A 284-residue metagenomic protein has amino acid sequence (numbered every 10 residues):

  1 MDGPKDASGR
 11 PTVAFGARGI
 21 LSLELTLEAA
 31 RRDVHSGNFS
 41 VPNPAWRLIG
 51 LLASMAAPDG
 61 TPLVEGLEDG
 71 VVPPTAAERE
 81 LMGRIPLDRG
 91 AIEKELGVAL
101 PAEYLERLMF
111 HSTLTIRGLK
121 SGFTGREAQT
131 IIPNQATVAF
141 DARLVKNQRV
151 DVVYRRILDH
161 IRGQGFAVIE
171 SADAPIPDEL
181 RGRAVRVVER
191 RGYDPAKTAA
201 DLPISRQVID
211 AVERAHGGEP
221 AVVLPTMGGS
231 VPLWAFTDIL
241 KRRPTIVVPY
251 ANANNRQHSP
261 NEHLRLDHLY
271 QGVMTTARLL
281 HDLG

Functional and structural regions predicted by a protein language model:
M1-G16, G284: Acidic/histidine-rich catalytic neighborhood of metal-dependent amide-processing enzymes
P4-D6, A30-R32, S121-T124, R143-N147 (+4 more regions): Short, glycine-/Ser/Thr-/acidic-enriched flexible segments
D6, F15-R18, S22, E28 (+3 more regions): Acidic-enriched catalytic cores of C-N bond-cleaving enzymes acting on peptides and small amides
E24-E28, D33, L48, A128 (+3 more regions): Zn-dependent metallopeptidase/amidohydrolase metal-coordination segment
R47, L51-P58, R156-V168, P203 (+3 more regions): Generic non-transmembrane alpha-helical segments
P74-M82, Q129, Y193-I204, L233-I239: Short glycine/threonine-rich loop-to-helix capping motif typified by GTGT followed within a few residues by an Asp-Pro
E127-V168, R191-I209: C-terminal substrate/ligand-recognition segments
A174-D201, T226: A short beta-alpha structural unit
